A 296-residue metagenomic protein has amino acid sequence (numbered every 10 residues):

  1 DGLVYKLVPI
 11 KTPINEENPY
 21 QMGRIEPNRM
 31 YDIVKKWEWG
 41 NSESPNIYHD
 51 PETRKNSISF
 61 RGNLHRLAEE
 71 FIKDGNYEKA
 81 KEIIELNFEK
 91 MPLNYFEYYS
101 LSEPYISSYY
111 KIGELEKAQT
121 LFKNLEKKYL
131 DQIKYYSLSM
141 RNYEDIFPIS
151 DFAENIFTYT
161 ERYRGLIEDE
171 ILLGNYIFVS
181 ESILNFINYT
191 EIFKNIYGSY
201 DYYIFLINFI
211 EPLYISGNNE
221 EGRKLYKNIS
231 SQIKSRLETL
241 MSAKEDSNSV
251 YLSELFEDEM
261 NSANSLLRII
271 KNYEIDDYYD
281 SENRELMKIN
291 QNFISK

Functional and structural regions predicted by a protein language model:
D1-K296: ER/secretory pathway lumenal C-terminal domains and tails of membrane proteins involved in glycoprotein biogenesis
